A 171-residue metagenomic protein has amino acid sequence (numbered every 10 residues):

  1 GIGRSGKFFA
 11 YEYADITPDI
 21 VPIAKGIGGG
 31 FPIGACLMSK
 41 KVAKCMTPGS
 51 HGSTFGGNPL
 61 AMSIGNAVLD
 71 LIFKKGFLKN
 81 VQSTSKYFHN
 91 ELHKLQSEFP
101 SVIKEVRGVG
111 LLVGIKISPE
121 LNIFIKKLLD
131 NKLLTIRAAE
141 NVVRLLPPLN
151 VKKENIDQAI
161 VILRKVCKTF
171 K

Functional and structural regions predicted by a protein language model:
G1-K171: Conserved N-terminal phosphate-binding loop of PLP-dependent enzymes in the Aspartate aminotransferase
